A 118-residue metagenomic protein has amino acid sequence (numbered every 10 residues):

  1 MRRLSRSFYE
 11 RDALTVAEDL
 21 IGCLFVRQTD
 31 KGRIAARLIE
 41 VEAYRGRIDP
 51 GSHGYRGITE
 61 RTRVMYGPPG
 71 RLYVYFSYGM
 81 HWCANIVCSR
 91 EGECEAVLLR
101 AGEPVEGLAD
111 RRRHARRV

Functional and structural regions predicted by a protein language model:
M1-V118: Conserved, well-structured core segments that form or line functional sites
